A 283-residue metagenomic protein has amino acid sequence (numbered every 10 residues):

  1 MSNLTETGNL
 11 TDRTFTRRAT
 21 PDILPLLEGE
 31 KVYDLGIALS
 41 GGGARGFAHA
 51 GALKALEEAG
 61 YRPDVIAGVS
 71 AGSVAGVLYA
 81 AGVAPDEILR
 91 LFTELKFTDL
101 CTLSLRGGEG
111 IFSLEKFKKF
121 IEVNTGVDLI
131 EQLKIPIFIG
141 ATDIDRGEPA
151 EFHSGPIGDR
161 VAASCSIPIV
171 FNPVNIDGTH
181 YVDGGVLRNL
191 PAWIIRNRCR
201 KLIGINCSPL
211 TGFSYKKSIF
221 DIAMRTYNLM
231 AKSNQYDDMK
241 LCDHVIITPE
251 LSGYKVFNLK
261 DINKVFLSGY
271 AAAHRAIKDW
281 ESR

Functional and structural regions predicted by a protein language model:
M1-V69, V77-R283: Patatin-like phospholipase
